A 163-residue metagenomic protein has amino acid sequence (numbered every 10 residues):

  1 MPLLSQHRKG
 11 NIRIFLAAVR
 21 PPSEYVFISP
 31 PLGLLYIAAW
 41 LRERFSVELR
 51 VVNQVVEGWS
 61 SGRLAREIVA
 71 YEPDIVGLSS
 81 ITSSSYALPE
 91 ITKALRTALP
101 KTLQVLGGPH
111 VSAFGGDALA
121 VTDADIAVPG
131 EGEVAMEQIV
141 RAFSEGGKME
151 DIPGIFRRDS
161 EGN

Functional and structural regions predicted by a protein language model:
M1-L4: Short, intrinsically disordered terminal tails adjacent to the first/last structured region
Q6, N11-Y25: Nucleotide-activated donor-dependent transferases that construct or modify glycoconjugates
S23-L34: Glycine- and acidic-residue-enriched helix-capping/strand-helix junction motifs
W40-L41, F45-N163: Glycine-rich beta-alpha loop elements in corrinoid/cobalamin-binding modules across cobalamin-dependent enzymes
